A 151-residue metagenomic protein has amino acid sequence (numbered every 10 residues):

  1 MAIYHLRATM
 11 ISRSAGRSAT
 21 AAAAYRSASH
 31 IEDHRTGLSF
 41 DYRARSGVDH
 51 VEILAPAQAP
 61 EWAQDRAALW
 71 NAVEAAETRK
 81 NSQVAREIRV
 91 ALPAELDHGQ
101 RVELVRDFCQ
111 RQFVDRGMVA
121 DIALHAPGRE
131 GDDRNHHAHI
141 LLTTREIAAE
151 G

Functional and structural regions predicted by a protein language model:
M1-G151: N-terminal nicking endonuclease/strand-transfer module with a His-rich metal-binding environment and a catalytic Tyr
